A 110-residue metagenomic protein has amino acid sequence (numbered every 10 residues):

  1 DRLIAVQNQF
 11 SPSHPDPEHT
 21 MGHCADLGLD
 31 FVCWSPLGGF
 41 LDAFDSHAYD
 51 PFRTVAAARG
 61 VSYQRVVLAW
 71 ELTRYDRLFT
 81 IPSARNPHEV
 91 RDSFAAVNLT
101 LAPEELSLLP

Functional and structural regions predicted by a protein language model:
D1-P110: Beta/alpha (TIM)-barrel catalytic core signal, keyed to glycine-rich beta->alpha loops juxtaposed to Asp/Glu that bind
